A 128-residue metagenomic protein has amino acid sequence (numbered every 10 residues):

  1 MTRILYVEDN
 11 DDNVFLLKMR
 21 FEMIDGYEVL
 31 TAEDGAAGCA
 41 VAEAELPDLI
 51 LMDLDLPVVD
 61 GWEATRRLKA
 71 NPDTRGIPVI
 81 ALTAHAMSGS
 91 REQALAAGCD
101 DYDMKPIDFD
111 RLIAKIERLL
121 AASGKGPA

Functional and structural regions predicted by a protein language model:
E8, E33: Conserved acidic carboxylate
D11-L30: Two-component/phosphorelay signaling modules centered on CheY-like receiver
D53, T83: Active-site residues of response regulator receiver
P57-V58, R75, M87, K105-P106: The feature encodes the CheY-like receiver
I107-I116: C-terminal output helix
